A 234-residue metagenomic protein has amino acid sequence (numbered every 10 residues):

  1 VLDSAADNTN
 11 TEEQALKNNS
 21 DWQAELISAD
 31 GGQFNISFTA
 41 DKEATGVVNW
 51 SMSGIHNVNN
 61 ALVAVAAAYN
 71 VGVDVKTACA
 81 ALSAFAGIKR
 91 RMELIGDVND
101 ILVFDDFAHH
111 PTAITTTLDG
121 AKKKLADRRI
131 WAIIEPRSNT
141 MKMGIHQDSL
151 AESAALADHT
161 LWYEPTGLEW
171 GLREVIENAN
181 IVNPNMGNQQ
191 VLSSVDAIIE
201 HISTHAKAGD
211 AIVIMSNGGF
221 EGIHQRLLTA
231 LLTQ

Functional and structural regions predicted by a protein language model:
V1-T45, I88-R91, I95: Extended acidic/charged loop-beta regions that coordinate divalent cations and stabilize anionic phosphate/carboxylate
N8-Q14, K42-E43, S53-H56, A61-Q234: ATP-dependent carboxylate-amine ligase
V48-S51: Beta-strand/loop nucleic-acid-binding surfaces
